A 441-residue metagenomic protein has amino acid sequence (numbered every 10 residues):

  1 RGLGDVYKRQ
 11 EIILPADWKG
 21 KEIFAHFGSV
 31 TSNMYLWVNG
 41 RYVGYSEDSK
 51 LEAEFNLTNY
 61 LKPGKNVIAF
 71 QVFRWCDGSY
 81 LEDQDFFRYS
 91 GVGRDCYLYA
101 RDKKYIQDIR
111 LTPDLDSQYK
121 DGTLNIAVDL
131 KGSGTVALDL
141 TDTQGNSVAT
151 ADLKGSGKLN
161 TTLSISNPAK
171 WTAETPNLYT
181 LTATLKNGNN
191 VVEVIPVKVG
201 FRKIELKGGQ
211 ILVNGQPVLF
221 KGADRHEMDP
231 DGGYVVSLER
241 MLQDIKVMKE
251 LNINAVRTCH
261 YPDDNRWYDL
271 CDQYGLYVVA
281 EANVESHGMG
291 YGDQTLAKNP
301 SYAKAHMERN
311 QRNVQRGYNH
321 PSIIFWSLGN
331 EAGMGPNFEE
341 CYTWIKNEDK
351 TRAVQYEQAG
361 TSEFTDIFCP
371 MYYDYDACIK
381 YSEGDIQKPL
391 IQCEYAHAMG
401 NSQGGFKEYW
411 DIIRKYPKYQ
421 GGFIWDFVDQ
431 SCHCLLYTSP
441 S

Functional and structural regions predicted by a protein language model:
G2-Y7, Y437-S441: Short, small-residue-biased leader/transition segments that mark boundaries at the very start of proteins
D5-Q107, G132-S133, V197, P262 (+2 more regions): Accessory beta-strand-rich segments of carbohydrate-active enzymes
G20-K21, L61-K65, I165-L178: Short glycine/proline/serine/threonine-rich loop/turn segments at secondary-structure transition edges
G93-R110, R202-Q216: Low-complexity, Pro/Ser/Thr- and charge-rich linker/hinge segments at domain boundaries
K103-G132: Surface beta-strand/loop "capping" patches
G122-A151: Beta-strand-rich binding/interaction modules
T184-M248: N-terminal carbohydrate-binding accessory modules
I245-M248, A255-L436: Substrate-binding/catalytic cleft of secreted carbohydrate-active enzymes, primarily glycoside hydrolases
